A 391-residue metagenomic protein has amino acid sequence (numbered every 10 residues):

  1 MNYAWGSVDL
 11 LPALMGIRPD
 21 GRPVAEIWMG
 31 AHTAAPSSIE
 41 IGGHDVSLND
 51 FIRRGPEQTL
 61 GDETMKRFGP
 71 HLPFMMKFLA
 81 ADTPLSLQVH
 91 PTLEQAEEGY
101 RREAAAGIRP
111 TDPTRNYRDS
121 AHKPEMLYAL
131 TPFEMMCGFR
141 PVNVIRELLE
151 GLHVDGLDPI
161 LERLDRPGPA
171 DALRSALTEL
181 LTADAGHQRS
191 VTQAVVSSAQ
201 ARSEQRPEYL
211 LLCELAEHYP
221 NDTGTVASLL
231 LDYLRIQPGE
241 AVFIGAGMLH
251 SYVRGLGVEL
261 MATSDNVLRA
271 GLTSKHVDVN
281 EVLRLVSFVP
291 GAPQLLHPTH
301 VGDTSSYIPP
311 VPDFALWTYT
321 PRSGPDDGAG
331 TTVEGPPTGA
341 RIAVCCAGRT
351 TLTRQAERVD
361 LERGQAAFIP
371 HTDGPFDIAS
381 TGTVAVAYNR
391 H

Functional and structural regions predicted by a protein language model:
M1-R202, S274-A292, L316: Transition-metal
R22-V24, D45, H71-L72, D82 (+3 more regions): A short beta-loop-beta micro-motif enriched in histidine and acidic residues
S37, R53-M65, N221-Q237, G335-T338 (+1 more regions): A short beta-strand-loop-beta hairpin characteristic of the jelly-roll/cupin
L85, M126-M135, R254-S274, F314 (+2 more regions): A short hydrophobic beta-strand segment most commonly corresponding to one strand of the jelly-roll/cupin
A199-T263: Acidic, glycine-rich loop-and-beta core segments that form the ion-binding/anion-interacting portion of active sites
L231-F243, M248-S251, R354-P375: Short acidic-glycine-tyrosine-enriched beta hairpin
G255-S306: C-terminal, non-catalytic macromolecule-binding modules
H300-D303, P312-P337, H371: Conserved short histidine dyad/triad with adjacent acidic residue
